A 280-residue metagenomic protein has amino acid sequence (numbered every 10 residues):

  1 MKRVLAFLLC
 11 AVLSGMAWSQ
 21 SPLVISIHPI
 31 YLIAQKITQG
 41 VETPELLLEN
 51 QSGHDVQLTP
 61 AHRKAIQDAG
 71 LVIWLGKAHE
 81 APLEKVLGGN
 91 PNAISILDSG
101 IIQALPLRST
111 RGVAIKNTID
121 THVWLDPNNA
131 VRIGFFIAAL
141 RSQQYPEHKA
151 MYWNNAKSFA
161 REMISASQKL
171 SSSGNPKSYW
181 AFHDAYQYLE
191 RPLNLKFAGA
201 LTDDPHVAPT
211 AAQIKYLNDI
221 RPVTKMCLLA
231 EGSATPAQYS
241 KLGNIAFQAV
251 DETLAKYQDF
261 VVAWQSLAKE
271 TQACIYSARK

Functional and structural regions predicted by a protein language model:
K2-C10: Sec-dependent signal peptide recognition, specifically the positively charged N-region followed immediately by
A17: Positively charged, aromatic-enriched nucleic acid-contacting surfaces
Q20-K280: Extracytoplasmic metal-acquisition and chelation regions
